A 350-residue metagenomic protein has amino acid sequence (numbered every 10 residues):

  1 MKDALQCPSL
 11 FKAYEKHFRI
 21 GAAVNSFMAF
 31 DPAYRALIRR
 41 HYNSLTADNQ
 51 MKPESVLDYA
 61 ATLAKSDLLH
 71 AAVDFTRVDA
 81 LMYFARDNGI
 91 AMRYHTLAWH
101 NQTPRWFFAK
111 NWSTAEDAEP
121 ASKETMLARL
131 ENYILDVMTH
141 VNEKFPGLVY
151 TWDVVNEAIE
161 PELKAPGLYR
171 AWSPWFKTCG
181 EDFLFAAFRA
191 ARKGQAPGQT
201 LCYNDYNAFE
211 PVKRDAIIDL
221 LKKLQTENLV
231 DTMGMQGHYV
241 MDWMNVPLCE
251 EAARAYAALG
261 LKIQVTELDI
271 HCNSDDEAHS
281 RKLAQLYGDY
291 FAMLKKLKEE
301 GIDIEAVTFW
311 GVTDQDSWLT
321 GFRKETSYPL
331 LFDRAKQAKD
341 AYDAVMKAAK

Functional and structural regions predicted by a protein language model:
M1-S44, D48-Q50: Boundary/entry segment of secreted carbohydrate-active catalytic domains
D3-L10, L57, M126, H140-G147 (+4 more regions): Aromatic-rich peripheral "rim/lid" segments of glycoside hydrolase catalytic domains that contact and position glycan
Q6-E15, M82-R86, F188-A196, Q225 (+1 more regions): Surface-exposed amphipathic alpha-helices with a cationic face
I20, M92, L201, I263 (+1 more regions): Hydrophobic/aromatic residues located in beta-strands of well-ordered beta-sheets within soluble catalytic
A23-A33, E54-L57, L69-T76, I159-L163 (+4 more regions): Acidic-and-aromatic substrate-binding clefts and catalytic sites of carbohydrate-active enzymes
S26-R39, E131-H140, P211-L224, Y287-L294: Short, acidic/polar
R40, S44-A61, D67-C202, Y206-A208 (+2 more regions): Substrate-binding cleft and catalytic face of glycoside hydrolase catalytic domains, especially the flexible beta-alpha
Y42-N49, Y150, N156, Q199-D205 (+2 more regions): Aromatic- and acid-rich polysaccharide-binding/catalytic face of secreted or lumenal carbohydrate-active enzymes
